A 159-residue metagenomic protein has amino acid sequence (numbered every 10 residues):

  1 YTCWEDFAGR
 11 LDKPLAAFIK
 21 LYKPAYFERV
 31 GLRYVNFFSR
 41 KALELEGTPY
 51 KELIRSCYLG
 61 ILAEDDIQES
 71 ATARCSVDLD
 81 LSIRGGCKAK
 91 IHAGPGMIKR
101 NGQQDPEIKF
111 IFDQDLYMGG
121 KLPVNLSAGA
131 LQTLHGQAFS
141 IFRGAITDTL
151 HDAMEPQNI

Functional and structural regions predicted by a protein language model:
Y1, F27-V35, R74, P106-G119: Glycine-rich, often proline-containing surface loops adjacent to acidic residues and nearby aromatics that form
Y1-A42: Internal, hydrophobic cores of structured domains that mediate oligomerization or house catalytic pockets within large
F7-R10, L45-T48, Q104-P106, V124-S127: Surface-exposed beta-strand edges and their flanking turn/coil or helix-capping segments
G9, K13, K20, E52 (+5 more regions): Charged/polar, solvent-exposed surface patches and flexible loops
K13, K20-K23, K41, K51 (+4 more regions): Context-gated lysine
K23-E28, A63-Q68, F142-D148: Short C-terminal domain-edge/linker segments immediately following a structured domain
R29-Q103: Aromatic/basic-lined ligand-recognition segments that form π-stacking hydrophobic pockets flanked by Lys/Arg to engage
D105-I159: Long, compositionally biased interface segments
